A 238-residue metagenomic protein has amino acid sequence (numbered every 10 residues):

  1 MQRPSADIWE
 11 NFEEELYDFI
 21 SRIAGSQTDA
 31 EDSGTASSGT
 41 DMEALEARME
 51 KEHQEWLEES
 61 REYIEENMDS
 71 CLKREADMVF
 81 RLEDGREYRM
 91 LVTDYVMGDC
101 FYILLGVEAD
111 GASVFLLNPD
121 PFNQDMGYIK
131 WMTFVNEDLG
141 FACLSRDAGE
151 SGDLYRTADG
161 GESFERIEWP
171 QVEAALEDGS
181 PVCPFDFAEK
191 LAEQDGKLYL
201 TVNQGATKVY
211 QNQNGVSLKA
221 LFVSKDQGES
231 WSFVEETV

Functional and structural regions predicted by a protein language model:
M1-N67: Sequence/structural signature of beta-propeller modules and their immediately flanking N-terminal secretory/stalk
R48-N67, P119-N123, P170-P181, V238: Surface-exposed loop and turn segments in beta-propeller and other repeat-based domains that flank or scaffold
E65-D94: Beta-strand-rich domains and repeat architectures in extracellular enzymes and scaffolds, especially beta-propellers
K73-V79, D125-T133, A175-K190: Repeated scaffold domains used in trafficking and secretory/extracellular systems, primarily beta-propellers
G85-M97, D138-R146, G196-Q204: Short beta-strand elements that form the blades of beta-propeller/WD-repeat-like and other beta-sheet-rich scaffold
G98-I103, G149-Y155, K208-A220: Structural motif
L104-L117, Y155-E168, F222-F233: Asp-box/BNR beta-propeller loop motif
I167-Q213: Short aromatic loop motif centered on NTY/YTY
